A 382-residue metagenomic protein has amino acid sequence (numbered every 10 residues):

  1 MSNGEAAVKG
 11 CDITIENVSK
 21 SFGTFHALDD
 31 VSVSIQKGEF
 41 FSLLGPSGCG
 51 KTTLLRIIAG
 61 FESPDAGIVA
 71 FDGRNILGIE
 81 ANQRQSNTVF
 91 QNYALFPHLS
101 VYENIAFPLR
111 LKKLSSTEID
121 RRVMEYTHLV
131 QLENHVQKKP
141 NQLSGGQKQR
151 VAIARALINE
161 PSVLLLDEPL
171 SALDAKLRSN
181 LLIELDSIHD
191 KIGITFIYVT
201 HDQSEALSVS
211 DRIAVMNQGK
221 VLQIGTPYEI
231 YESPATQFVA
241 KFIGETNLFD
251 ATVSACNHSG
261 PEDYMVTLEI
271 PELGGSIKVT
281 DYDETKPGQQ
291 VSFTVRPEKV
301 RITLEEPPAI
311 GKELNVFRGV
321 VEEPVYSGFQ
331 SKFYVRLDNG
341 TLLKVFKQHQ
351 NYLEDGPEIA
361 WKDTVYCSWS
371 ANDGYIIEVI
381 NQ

Functional and structural regions predicted by a protein language model:
F40, I79-K241: ABC ATPase nucleotide-binding domains
L44-P46: The feature captures the beta-strand-to-loop junction immediately N-terminal to the Walker
T52-L55, V151: ABC ATPase nucleotide-binding domain helices that frame the ATP-binding cleft
A59: Helix-to-loop junction immediately C-terminal to a conserved catalytic motif
G67-N75: Conserved ABC transporter NBD signature motif
T246, C256-Q382: Non-catalytic connector elements of ABC transporters
